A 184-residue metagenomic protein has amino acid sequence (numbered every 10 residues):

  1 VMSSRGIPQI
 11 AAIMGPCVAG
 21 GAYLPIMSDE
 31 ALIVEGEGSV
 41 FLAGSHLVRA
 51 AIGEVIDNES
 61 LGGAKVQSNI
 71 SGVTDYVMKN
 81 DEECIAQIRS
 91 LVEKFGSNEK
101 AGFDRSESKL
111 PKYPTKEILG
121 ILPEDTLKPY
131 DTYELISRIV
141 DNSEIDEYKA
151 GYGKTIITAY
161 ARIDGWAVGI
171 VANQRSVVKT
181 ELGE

Functional and structural regions predicted by a protein language model:
V1-E184: Ligand-binding clefts of soluble mixed alpha/beta catalytic domains
